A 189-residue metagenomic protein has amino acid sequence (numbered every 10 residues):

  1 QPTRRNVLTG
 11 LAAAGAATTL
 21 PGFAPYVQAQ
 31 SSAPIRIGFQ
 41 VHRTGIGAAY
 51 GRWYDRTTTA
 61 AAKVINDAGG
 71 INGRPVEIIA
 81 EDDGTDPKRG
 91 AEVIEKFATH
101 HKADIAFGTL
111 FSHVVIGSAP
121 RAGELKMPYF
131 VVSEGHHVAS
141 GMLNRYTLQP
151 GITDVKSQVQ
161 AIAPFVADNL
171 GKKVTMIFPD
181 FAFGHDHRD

Functional and structural regions predicted by a protein language model:
Q1, G22-Q40: C-terminal segment of N-terminal export signals and the immediately downstream linker at the start of the mature
Q1-G15: N-terminal secretory signal peptides and thylakoid transit peptides that target proteins across membranes
P34-G51, T109, V174-P179: Short beta-strand segments enriched in small/hydrophobic residues
I46-R56, A182-H187: Glycine- and acidic-residue-enriched helix-capping/strand-helix junction motifs
A49-R56, G69-G141: Beta-alpha junction/loop-to-helix N-cap segments that form part of ligand/metal-binding clefts
D55-K63: Short catalytic helix/loop segments, enriched in acidic residues and glycine and frequently bearing histidine
V64, A68, K96, P164-N169: A generic secondary-structure signal
K102-D189: Extracytoplasmic ligand/sensor domains, especially the bilobed periplasmic-binding protein
